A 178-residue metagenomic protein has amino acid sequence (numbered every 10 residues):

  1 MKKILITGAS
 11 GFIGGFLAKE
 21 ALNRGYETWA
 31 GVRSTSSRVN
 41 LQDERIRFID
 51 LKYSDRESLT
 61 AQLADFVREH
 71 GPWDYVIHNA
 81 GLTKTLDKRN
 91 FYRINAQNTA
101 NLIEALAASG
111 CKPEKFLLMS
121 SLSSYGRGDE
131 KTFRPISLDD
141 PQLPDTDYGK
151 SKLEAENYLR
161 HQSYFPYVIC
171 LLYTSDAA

Functional and structural regions predicted by a protein language model:
I6-R24: N-terminal Rossmann NAD(P)H-binding glycine-rich loop of SDR-like oxidoreductase domains
G31-S36, Y53: N-terminal Rossmann-fold cofactor-binding loop
E44-R56: Rossmann-fold cofactor-recognition segment
Y53-A96, R127: NAD(P)H-binding glycine-rich loop region in Rossmannoid oxidoreductase-like domains and their noncatalytic homologs
G71, L86-F116, L153: NAD(P)-cofactor binding segment of oxidoreductase domains
N101-D147, V168: Conserved Rossmann-fold NAD(P)-dependent oxidoreductase catalytic core, especially the SDR/UDP-sugar
L143-V168: Active-site Tyr-X1-5-Lys
Y173-A178: Conserved small/polar residues in nucleotide/adenosyl-binding loops
